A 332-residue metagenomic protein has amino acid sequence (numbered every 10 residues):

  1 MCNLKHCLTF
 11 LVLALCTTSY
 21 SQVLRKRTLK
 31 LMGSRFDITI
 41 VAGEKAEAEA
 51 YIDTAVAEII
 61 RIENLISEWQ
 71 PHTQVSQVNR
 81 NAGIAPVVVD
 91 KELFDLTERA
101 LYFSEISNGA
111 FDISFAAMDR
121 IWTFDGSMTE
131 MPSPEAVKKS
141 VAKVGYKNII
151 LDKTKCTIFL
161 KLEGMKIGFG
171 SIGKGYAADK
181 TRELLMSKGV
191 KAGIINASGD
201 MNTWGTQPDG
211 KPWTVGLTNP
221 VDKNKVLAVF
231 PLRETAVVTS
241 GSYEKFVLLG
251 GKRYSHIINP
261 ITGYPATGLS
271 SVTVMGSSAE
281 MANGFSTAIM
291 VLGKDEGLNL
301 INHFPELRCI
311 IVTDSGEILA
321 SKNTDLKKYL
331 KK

Functional and structural regions predicted by a protein language model:
C2-H6, Y20-K332: Mature catalytic core of soluble alpha/beta enzymes
V12-Y20: Hydrophobic h-region of N-terminal signal peptides that target proteins for export in Gram-negative bacteria
